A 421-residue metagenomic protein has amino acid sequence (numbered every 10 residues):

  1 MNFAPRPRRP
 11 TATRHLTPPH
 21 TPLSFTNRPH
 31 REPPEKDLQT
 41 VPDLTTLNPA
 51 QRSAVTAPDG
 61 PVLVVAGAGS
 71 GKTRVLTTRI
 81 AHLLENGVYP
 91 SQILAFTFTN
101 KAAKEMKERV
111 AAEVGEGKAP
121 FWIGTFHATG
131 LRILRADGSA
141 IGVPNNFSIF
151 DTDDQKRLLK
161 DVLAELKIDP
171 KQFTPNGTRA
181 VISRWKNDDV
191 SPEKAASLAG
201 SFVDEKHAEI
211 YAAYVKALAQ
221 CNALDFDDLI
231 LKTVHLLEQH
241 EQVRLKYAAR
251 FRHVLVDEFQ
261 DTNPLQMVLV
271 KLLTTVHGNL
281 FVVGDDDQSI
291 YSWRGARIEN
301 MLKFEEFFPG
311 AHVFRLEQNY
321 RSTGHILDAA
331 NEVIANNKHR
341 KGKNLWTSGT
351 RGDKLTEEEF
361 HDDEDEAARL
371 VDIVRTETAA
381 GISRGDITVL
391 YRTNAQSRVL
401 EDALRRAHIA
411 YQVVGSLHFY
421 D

Functional and structural regions predicted by a protein language model:
N2-R6, P22-P42, D59-V62, A81-H253 (+6 more regions): A basic/glycine-biased coupling hinge at the interface between accessory DNA-binding modules
N2-R8, L16, P22-N100, E105 (+2 more regions): Conserved motor-region signature of P-loop NTPase helicases/translocases
